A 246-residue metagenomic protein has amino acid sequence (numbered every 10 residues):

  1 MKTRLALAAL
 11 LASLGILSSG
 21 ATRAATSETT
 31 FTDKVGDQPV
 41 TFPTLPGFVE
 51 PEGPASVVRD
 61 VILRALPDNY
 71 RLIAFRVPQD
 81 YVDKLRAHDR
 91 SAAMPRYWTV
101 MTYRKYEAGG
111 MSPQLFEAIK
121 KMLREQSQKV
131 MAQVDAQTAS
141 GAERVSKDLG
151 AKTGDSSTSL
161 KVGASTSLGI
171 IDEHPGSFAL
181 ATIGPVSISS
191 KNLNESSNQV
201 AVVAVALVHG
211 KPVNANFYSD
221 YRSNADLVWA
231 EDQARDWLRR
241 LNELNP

Functional and structural regions predicted by a protein language model:
M1-R4: Positively charged n-region of N-terminal signal peptides that target proteins for export
A8-S18: Bacterial N-terminal signal peptides
S19-A25: Signal peptide processing junction and immediate N-terminal pro/mature segment of secreted/exported proteins
A25-L115: N-terminal Sec/ER secretory leader and immediately downstream segment of secreted/extracellular precursors
P43-G47, I171-F178, V205-V213: Short, solvent-exposed coil/turn segments at beta-strand boundaries
D89-G150, N224, L241-P246: Surface-exposed, polar helix/loop patches in the mature regions of secreted/periplasmic/lumenal proteins that form
K121-V203: Signature of long, low-cysteine stretches enriched in small and polar/charged residues
P212-P246: Surface-exposed amphipathic alpha-helical segments
